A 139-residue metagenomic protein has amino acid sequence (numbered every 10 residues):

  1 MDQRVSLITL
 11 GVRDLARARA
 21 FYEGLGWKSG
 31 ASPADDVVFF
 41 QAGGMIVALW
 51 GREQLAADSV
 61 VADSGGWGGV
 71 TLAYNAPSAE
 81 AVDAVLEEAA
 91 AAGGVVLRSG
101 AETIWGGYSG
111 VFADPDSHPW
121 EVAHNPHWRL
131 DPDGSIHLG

Functional and structural regions predicted by a protein language model:
M1-A16, G69-Y74, P126-G139: N-terminal beta-strand motif that seeds the catalytic metal site of vicinal oxygen chelate
L7, G11, A48, T71 (+2 more regions): Conserved beta-strand segments that form the floor/walls of ligand-binding pockets within enzyme and binding domains
L10-A56: Core segments of cupin and vicinal oxygen chelate
R17, A79-A84: Short, conserved charged micro-motifs
D35-V37, G69, G107: Short hydrophobic/aromatic beta-strand or adjacent loop that forms the aromatic wall/cage of a ligand/substrate-binding
A42-G44, G65-G69: Short connector loops at helix/strand junctions that flank enzyme active sites, especially segments positioning acidic
A56-A62: Short beta-strand/turn micro-motifs at beta-sheet edges
L86-G139: Vicinal oxygen chelate
